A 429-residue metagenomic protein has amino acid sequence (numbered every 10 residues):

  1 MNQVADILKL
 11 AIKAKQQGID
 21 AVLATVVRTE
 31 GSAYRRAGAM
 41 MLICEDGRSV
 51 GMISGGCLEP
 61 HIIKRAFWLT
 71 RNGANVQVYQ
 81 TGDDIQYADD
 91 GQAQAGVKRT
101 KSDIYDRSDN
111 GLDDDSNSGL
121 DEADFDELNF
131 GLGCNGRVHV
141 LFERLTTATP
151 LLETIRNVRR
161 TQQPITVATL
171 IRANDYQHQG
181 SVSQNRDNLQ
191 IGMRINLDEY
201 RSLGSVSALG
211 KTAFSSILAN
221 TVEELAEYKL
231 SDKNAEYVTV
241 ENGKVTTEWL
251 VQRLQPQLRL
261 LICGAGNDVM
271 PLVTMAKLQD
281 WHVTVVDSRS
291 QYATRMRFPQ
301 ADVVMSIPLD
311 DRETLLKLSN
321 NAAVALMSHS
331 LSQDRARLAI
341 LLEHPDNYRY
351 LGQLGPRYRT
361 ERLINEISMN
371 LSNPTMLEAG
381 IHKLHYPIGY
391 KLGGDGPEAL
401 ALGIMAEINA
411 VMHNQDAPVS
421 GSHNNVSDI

Functional and structural regions predicted by a protein language model:
M1-S288, M296-A301, N321-A323, E407-V411 (+1 more regions): Segments forming oxygen-rich coordination pockets for charged ligands
P60, M270, R335-A336, E361: Alpha-helical elements of the RecA-like P-loop NTPase motor core of helicases
D268, Q291, R359: Conserved Rossmann-like nucleotide-cofactor binding loop
V273-M275, R297-F298, K317, A336-I340 (+1 more regions): Short amphipathic alpha-helical segments
V286, A323, S328-D334, I340-E366: ADP-ribose/adenylate-binding Rossmann-like module
D302-P308: Conserved SAM-binding strand-loop segment of SAM-dependent methyltransferases
D310-S319: Short amphipathic alpha-helix with an adjacent loop that forms part of the alpha/beta core around
Q353-I429: Adenosine-phosphate binding glycine-rich loop
